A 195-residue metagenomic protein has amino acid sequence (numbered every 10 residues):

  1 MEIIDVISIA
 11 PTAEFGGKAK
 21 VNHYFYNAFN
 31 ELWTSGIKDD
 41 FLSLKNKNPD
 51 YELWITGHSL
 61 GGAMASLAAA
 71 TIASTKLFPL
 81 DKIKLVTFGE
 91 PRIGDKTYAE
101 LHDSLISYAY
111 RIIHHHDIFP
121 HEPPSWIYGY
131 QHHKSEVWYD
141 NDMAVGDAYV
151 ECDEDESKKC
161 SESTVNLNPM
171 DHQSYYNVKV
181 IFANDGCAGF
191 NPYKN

Functional and structural regions predicted by a protein language model:
M1-T56, S74-K82, I106-S107, K194: A conserved cap/lid and substrate-binding interface adjacent to the catalytic center of lipid-processing enzymes
A13-Y26, Y128-N195: C-terminal His-loop and adjacent cap/lid subdomain of alpha/beta-hydrolase
I55-H58, T87: Short glycine-centered, acidic/aromatic-flanked micro-motifs in structured strand/loop junctions that mark active-site
G57-G61, A65: Gly/Ala-rich beta-loop-alpha elbow adjacent to hydrolase catalytic centers
M64-L67, P123: Generic hydrophobic alpha-helical membrane-span motif
S66-S74: Short glycine-enriched nucleophile-adjacent loop and the immediately C-terminal alpha-helix near the catalytic center
L77-S157: The feature captures the conserved acid-bearing segment of alpha/beta-hydrolase catalytic domains
